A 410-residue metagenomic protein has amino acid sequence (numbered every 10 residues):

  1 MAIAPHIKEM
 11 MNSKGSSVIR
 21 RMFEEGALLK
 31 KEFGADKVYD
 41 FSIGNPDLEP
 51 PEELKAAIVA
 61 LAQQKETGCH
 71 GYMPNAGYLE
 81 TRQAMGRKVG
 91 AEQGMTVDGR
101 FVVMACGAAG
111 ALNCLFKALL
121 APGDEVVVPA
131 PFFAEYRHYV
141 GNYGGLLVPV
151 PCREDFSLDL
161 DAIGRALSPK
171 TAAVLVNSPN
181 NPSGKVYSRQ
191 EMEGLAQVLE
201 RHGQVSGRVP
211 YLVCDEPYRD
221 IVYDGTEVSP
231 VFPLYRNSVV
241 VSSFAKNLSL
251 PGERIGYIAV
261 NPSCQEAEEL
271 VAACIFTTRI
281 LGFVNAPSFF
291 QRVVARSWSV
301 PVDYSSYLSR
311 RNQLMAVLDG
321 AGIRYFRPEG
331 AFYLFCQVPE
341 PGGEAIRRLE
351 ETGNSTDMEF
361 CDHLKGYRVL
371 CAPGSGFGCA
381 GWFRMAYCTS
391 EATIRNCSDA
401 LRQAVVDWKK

Functional and structural regions predicted by a protein language model:
I3-G107, C114, F290, S297-V300 (+1 more regions): N-terminal small-domain helix-loop-helix segment of the aminotransferase-like
L28-G34, E92-G94, V198-V209, P262-E268 (+1 more regions): Alpha-helix termini
V38-D40, V241, R324-E329, S375-G376: Short beta-strand
T67-G207, R219-L234, T352, I394 (+1 more regions): Conserved core of the PLP fold type I
R87, A91, G164, S297-S299 (+1 more regions): PLP-dependent enzyme catalytic core of the Aspartate aminotransferase-like
R236-L308, N312-L318, A404-V406: Conserved core segment of the aminotransferase class I/II
S288-A295, Y307-D319, Y325-R348, G381: Conserved glycine-rich beta-strand-loop-beta hairpin in the small C-terminal domain of fold type I
